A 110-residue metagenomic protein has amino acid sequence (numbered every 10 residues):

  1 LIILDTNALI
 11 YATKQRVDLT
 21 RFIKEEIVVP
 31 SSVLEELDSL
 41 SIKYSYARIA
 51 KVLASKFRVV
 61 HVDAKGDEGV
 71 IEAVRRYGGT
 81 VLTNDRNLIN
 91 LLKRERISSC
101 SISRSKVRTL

Functional and structural regions predicted by a protein language model:
L1, E25-E26, R75-T80: Short active-site oxyanion
L1-R16: Metal-dependent nucleic-acid phosphoesterase active-site entry motif
T13-E35: A short alpha/beta connector and helix-capping loop motif
S31-L110: Nuclease catalytic cores that cleave nucleic-acid phosphodiester bonds, predominantly acidic two-metal-ion
